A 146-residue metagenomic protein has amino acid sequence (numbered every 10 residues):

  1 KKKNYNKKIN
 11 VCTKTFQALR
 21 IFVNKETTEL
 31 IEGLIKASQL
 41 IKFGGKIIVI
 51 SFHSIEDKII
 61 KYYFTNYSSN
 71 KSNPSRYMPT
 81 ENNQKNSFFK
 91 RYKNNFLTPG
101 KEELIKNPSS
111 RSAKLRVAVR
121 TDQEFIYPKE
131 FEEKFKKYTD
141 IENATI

Functional and structural regions predicted by a protein language model:
K1-I146: S-adenosyl-L-methionine-dependent methyltransferase catalytic core, i.e., the SAM/SAH-binding region
